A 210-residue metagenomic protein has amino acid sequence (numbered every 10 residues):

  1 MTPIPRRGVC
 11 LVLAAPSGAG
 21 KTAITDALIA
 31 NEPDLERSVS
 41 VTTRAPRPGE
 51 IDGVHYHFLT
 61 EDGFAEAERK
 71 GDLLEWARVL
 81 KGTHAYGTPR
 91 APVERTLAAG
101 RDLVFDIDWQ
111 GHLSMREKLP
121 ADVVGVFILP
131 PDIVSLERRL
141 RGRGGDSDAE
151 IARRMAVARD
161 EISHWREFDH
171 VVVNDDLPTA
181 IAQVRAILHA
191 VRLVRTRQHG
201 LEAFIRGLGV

Functional and structural regions predicted by a protein language model:
M1-C10: Extreme N-terminal, non-catalytic leader segments that precede Walker-type/kinase nucleotide-binding cores
A14-P16: P-loop (Walker A) phosphate-binding loop of NTP-binding proteins
K21: Conserved lysine of the Walker
I24-T25: Post-Walker A alpha-helix
I29-S38: Post-Walker A helix-loop "phosphate-sensing" segment adjacent to the P-loop in P-loop NTPases
T42-L103, W109-L113: ATP-dependent small-molecule kinase phosphotransfer cores that center on conserved nucleotide phosphate-binding segments
L103-D108, L119-G142, V173: Conserved phosphate-donor/acceptor-positioning beta-strand/loop module used by diverse small-molecule
G145-D146, D160-V210: NTP-dependent small-molecule kinase module
